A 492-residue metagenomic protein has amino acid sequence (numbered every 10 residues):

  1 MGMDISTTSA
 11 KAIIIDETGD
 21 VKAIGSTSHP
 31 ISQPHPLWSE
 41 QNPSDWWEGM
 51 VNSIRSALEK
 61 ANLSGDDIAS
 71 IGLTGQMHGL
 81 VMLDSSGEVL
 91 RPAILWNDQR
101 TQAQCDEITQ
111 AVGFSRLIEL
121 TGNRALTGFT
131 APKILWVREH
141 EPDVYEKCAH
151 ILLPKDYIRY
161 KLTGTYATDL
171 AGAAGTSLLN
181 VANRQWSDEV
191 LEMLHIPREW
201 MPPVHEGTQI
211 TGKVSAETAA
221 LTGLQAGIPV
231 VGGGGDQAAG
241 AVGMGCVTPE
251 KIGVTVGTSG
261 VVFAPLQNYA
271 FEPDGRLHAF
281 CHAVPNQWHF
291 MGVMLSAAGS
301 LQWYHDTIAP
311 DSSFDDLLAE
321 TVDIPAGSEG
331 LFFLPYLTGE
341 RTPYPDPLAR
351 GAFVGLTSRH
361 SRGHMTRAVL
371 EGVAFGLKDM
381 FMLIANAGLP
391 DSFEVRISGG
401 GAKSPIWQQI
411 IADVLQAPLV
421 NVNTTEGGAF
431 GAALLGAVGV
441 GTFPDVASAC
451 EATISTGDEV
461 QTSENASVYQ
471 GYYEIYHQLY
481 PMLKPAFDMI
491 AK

Functional and structural regions predicted by a protein language model:
M1-M3, Q102, T109-A167, G172 (+5 more regions): Active-site core segments that coordinate phosphate-bearing ligands/cofactors across diverse enzyme families
M1-R91, E119, K147, A219-A220 (+4 more regions): N-terminal glycine/serine-rich phosphate-binding loop of ATP-dependent small-molecule kinases, especially carbohydrate
S9, G65-I68, E146, E199-M201 (+2 more regions): Short secondary-structure junction motifs
G19, N42, I71, D98 (+3 more regions): Residue-level signal for inorganic ion chemistry
P30-Q33, Q99-T101, A298-G299: A short local loop/turn or secondary-structure capping micro-motif enriched for an aromatic residue
E59-W96, T121-T130, R159-N180, P203-E206 (+1 more regions): Short beta-strand-loop/turn "lid" adjacent to the catalytic site in phosphate-handling enzymes
N62-G65, T74, R198, C246 (+1 more regions): Alpha-helix termination/capping residues and helix-transition junctions
